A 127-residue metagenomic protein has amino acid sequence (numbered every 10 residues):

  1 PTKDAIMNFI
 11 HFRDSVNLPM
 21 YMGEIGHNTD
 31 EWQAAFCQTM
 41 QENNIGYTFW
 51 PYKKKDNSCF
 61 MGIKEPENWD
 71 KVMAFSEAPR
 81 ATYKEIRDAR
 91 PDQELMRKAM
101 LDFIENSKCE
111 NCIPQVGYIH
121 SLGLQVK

Functional and structural regions predicted by a protein language model:
K3-V126: Substrate-binding cleft of secreted/luminal carbohydrate-active enzymes
